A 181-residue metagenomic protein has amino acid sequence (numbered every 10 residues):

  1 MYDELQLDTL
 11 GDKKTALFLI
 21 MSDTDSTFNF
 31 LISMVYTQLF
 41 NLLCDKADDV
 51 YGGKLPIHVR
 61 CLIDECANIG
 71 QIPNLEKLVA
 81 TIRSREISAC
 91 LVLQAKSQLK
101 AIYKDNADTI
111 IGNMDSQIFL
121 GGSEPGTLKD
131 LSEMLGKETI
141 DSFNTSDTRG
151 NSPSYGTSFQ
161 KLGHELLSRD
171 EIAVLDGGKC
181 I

Functional and structural regions predicted by a protein language model:
M1-I87, I102, E171-G177, I181: P-loop NTPase motor domains
L7, K14-T15, K77-A80, Q98-I181: P-loop NTPase motor core of the ASCE superfamily
A67, A95-S97: Acidic, glycine-rich active-site loops and adjacent beta-strand->loop/helix elements that engage anionic groups
S88-Q94: Structural recognition of the conserved hydrophobic beta-strand(s) that form the central parallel beta-sheet of P-loop
